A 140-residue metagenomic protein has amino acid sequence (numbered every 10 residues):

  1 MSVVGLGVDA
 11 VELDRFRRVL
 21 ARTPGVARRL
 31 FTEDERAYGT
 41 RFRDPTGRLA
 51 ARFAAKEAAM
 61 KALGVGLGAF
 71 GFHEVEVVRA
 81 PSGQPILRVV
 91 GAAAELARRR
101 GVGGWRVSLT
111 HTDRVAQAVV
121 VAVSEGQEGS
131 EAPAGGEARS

Functional and structural regions predicted by a protein language model:
M1-S140: Core catalytic alpha/beta fold that binds nucleotide/phospho-ligands
